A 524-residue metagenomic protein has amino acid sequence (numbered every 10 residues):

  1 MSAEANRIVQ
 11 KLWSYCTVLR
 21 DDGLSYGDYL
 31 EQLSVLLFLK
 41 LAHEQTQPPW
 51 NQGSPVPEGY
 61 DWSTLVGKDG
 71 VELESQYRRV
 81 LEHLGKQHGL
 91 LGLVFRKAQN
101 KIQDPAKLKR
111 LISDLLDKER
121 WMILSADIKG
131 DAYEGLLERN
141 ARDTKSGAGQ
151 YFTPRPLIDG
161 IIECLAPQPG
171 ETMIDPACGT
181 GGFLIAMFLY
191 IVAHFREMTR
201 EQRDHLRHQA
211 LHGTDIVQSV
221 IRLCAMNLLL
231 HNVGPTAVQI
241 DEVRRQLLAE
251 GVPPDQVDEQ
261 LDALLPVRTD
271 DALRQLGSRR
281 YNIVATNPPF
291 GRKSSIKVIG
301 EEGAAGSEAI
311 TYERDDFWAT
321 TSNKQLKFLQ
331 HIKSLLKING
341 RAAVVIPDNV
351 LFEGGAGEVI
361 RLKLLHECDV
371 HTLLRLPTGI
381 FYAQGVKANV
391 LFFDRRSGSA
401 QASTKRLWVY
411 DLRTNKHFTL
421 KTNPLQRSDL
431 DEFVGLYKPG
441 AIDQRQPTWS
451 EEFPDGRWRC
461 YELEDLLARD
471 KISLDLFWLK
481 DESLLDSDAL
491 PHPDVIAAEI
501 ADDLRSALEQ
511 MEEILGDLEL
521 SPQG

Functional and structural regions predicted by a protein language model:
M1-P169, T236-V243, T269-A272, R375-G379 (+2 more regions): Non-catalytic, mostly N-terminal accessory regions of nucleic-acid modification and defense proteins
Y29, I161, D215-I216, F317-F393: Conserved Class I SAM-dependent methyltransferase catalytic core
M122, A177, G213-S219, I283 (+7 more regions): Hydrophobic alpha-helical scaffolding
G147-T286, G291-K293, E302-A304, L326 (+2 more regions): Conserved S-adenosyl-L-methionine
R207, A263, R280, V284 (+3 more regions): A generic structural signal for well-ordered coil/turn residues at beta-strand boundaries that shape enzyme active-site
I221, Q275-L276, G291-S294, F352-G355 (+3 more regions): Switch/connector loops and helix/strand junctions flanking conserved nucleotide-binding motifs in nucleotide-processing
Y281-N282, V386-F392, N423-S428: Short, surface-exposed amphipathic charged segments that create phosphate/polyanion-binding patches used for binding
F290-K293, K297-S322: Conserved catalytic motifs of ABC-family nucleotide-binding domains
